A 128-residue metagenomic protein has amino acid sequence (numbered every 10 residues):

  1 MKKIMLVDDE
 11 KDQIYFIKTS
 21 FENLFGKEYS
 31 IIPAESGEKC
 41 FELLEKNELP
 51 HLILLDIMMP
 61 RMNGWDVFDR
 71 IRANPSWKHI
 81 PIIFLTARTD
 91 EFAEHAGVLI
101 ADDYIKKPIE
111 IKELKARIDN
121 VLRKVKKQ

Functional and structural regions predicted by a protein language model:
K11-I32: Two-component/phosphorelay signaling modules centered on CheY-like receiver
P33-E42, G64: Helix N-cap/capping motif at the beta->alpha junctions
E42, W65-K78: Short amphipathic alpha-helix used as the core "switch/output" element in two-component signaling
E48-L54: Active-site beta3 strand of CheY-like receiver
M59: Receiver (REC) domain active-site loop signature in two-component systems and cognate sites in sensor histidine kinases
D66, T89-I105, A116-D119: Alpha4 helix (beta4-alpha4-beta5 surface) of REC/receiver domains from two-component response regulators
E110-I111: Receiver (REC) domain switch/active-site region of two-component response regulators
